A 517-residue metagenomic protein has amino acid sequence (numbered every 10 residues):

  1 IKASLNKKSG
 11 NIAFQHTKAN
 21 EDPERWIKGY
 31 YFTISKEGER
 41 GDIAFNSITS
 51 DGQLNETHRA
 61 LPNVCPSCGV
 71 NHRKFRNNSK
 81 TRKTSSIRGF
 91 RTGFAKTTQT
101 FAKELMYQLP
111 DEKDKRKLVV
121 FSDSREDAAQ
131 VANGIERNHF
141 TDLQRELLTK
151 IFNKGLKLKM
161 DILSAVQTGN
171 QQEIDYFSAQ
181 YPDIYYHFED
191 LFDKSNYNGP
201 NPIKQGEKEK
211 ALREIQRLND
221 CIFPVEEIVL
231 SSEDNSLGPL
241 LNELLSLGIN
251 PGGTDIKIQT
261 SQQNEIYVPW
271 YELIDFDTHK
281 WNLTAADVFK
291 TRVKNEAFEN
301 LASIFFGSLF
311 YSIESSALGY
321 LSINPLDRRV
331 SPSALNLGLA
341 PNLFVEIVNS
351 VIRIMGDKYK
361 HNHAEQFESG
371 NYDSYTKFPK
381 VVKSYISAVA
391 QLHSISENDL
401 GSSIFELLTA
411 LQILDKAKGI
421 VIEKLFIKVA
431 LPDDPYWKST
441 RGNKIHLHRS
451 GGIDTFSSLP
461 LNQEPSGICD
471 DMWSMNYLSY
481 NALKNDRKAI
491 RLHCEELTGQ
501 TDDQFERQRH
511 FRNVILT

Functional and structural regions predicted by a protein language model:
I1-L516: Charged, low-complexity interaction segments
